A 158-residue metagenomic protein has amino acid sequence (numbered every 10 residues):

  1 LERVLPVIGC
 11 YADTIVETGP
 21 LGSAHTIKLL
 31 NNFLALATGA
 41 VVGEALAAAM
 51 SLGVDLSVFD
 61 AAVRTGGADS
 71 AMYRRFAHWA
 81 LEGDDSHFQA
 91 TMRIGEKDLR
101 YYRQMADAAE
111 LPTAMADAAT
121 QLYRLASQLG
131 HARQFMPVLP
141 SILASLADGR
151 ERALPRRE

Functional and structural regions predicted by a protein language model:
L1-L36: Rossmann-fold dinucleotide-binding core
L5-T18, R93-L99, A153-E158: A charged, well-structured terminal subsegment
S23-L146: Helical "substrate-binding/catalytic lid" subdomain of Rossmann-like NAD(P)-dependent dehydrogenases/reductases
S141-E158: Terminal low-complexity tails and localization/encapsulation signals of metabolic enzymes
